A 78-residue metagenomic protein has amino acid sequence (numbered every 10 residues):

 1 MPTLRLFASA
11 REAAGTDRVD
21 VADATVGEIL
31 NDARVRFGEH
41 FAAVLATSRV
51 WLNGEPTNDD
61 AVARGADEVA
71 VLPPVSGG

Functional and structural regions predicted by a protein language model:
M1-G77: Ubiquitin-like/PB1-type beta-grasp interaction modules and other compact soluble beta-rich domains
